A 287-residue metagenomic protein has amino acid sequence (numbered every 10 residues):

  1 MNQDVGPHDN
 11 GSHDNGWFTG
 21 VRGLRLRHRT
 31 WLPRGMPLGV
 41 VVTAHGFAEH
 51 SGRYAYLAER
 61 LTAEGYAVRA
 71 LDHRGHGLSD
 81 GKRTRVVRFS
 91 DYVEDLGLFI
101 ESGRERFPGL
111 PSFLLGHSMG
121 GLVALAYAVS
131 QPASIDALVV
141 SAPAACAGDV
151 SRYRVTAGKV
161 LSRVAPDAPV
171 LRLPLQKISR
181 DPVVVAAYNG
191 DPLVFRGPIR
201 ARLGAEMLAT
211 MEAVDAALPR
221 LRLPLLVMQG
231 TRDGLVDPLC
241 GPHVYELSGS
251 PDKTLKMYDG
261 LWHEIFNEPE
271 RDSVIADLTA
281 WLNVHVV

Functional and structural regions predicted by a protein language model:
M1-G35: N-terminal cap/lid segment of alpha/beta-hydrolase-fold proteins
A58-K82: Conserved alpha/beta-hydrolase
V86-E105: Alpha/beta-hydrolase active-site loop
F107-H117: Alpha/beta-hydrolase fold nucleophile elbow
H117-I199: Alpha/beta-hydrolase-fold enzymes
L221, V227-Q229, D233: Short beta-strand/loop motif that positions the catalytic acidic residue of the alpha/beta-hydrolase fold
G234-C240: Conserved alpha/beta-hydrolase "acid-adjacent" motif
T254-V287: Catalytic active-site module of serine/aspartate enzymes centered on a nucleophile-bearing elbow/loop
